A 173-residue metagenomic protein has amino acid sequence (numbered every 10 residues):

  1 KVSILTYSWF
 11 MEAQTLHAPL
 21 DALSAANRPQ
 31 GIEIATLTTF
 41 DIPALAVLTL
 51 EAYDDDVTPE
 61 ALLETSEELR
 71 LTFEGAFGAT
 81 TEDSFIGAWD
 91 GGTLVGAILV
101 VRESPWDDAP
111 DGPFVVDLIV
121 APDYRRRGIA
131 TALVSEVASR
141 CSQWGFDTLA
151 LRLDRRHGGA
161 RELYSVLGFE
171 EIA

Functional and structural regions predicted by a protein language model:
K1, A150-R161: Conserved beta-strand-loop-alpha-helix junction that forms the acyl-donor binding cleft
K1-G31: Acyl-donor-binding surface of acyltransferase catalytic domains
E33-V47, T58: A short beta-loop-alpha structural element at the N-terminal edge of CoA-dependent acyl/N-acetyltransferase catalytic
Y53-F73: Conserved GNAT-fold acetyl-CoA-binding loop/helix
F85-G87, T93-R102, F114, I119: Conserved beta-strand in the GNAT
S104-V115, R125: A conserved beta-turn-beta hairpin within the catalytic core of GNAT-like acetyltransferases that forms part
D117-V120, R126-S139, Q143, E162-V166: Conserved acetyl-CoA-binding loop-helix of GNAT-fold acetyltransferases
C141-R152: Conserved GNAT acetyl-CoA-binding A-motif
